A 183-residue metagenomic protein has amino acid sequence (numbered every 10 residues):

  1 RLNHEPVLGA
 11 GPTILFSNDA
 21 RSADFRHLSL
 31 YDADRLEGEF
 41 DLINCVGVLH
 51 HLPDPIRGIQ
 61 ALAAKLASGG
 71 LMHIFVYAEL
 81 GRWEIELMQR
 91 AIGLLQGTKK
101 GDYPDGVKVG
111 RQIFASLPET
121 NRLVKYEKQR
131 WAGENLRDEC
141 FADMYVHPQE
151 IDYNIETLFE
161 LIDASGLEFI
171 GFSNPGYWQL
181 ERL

Functional and structural regions predicted by a protein language model:
L2-S17: N-terminal low-complexity segments that are often proline-rich with Ser/Thr-Pro
D19-D32: Conserved SAM-binding strand-loop segment of SAM-dependent methyltransferases
Y31-I43: A short acidic, Gly/Pro-enriched loop at the edge of an enzyme's catalytic core that lines a small-molecule cofactor
E37, D54-P55, E84-L87: Short, solvent-exposed loop/turn and secondary-structure capping segments
F40-I56, M72, A78-L80: A short SAM/SAH-binding and catalytic strip from SAM-dependent methyltransferases
I56-G70: A short glycine-rich, Lys/Arg-flanked "PGG" loop and its adjoining helix->strand segment in the class I
L71-E127: Conserved class I S-adenosyl-L-methionine
I113, L117-L183: Rossmann-like AdoMet/SAM-dependent catalytic core
